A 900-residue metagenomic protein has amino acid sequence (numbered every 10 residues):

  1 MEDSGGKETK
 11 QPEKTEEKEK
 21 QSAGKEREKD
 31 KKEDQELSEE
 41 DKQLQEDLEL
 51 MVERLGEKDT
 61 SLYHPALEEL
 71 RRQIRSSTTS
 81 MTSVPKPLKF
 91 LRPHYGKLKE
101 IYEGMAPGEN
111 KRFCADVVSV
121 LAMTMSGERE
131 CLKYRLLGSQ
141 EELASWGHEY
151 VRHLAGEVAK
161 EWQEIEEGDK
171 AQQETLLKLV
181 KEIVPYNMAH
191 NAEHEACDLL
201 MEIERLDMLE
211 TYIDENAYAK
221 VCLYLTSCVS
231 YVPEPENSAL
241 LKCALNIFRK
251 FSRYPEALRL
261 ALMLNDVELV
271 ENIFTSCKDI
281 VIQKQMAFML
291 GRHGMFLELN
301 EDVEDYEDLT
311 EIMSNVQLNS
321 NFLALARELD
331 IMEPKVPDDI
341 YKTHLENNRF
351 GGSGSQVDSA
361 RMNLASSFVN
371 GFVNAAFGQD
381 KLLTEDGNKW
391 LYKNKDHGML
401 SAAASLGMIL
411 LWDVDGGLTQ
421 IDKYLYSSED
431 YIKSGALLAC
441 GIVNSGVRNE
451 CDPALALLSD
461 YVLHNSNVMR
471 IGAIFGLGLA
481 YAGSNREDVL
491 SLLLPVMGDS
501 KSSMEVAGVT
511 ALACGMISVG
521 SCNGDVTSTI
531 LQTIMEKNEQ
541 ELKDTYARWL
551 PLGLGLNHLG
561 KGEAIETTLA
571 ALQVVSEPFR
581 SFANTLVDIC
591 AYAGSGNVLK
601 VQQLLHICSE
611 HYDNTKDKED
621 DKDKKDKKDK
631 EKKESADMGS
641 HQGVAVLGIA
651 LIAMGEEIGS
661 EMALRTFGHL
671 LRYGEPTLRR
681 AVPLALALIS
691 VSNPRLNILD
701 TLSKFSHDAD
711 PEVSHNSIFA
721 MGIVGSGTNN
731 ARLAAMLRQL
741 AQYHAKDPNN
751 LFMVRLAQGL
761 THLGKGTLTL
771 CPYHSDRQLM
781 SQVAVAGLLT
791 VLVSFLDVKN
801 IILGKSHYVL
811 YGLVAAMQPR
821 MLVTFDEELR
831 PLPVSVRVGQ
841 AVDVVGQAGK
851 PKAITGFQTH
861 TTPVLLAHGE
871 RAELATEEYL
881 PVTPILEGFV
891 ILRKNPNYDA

Functional and structural regions predicted by a protein language model:
M1-Y63: N-terminal "cap/leader" segments of large eukaryotic alpha-helical scaffolds
S4, L892-R893: Intrinsically disordered, low-complexity segments
T9-P12, D34, P881, L886 (+1 more regions): Intrinsically disordered, low-complexity regulatory regions of large eukaryotic scaffold/signaling proteins
L62-L67, R71-S76, S80-L874, L880-P884 (+1 more regions): Extended alpha-helical assembly domains of large eukaryotic scaffold proteins
R893, N897-A900: Long mid-to-C-terminal assembly/interaction modules of large eukaryotic proteins
